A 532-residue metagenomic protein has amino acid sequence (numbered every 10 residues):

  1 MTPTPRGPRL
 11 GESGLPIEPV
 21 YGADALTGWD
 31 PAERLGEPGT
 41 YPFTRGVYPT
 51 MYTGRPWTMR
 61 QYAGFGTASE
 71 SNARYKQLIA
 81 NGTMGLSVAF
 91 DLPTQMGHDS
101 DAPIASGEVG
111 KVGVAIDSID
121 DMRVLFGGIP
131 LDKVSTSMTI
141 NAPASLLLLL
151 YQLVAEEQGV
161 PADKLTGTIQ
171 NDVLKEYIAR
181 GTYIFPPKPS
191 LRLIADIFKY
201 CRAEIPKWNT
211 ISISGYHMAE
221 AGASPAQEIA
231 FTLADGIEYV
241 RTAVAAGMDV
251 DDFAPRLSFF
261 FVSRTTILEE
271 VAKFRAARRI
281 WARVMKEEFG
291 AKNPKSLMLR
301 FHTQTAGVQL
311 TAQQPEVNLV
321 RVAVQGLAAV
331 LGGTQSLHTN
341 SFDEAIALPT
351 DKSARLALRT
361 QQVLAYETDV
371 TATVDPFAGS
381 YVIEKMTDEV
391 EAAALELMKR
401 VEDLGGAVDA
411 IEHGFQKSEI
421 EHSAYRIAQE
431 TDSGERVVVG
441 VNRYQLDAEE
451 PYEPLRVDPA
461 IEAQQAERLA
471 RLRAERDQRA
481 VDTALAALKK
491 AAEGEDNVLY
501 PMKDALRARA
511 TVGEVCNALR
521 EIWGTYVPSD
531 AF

Functional and structural regions predicted by a protein language model:
M1-R264, E269-E270, E288, K295-H302 (+3 more regions): Catalytic alpha/beta active-site cores
T2-G28, E37-F43, L92, T350-D351 (+2 more regions): Flexible, glycine-rich loop/tail regions that form catalytic "lids" or insertion modules at the edges of active sites
R55, D101-I104, L174-E176, S212-G215 (+9 more regions): Short acidic (Asp/Glu) and glycine-rich catalytic loops that position anionic groups and cofactors
M84, G127-L131, E156-P161, A195-K207 (+14 more regions): Generic secondary-structure signature for well-ordered alpha-helical cores
G107-K111, K175-F185, M218-A223, F261-T266 (+7 more regions): Short beta-alpha connecting loops at secondary-structure transitions that line or flank enzyme active sites
D117, S135, I140-P143, A155-E157 (+10 more regions): Phosphate/diphosphate-binding loops
L147, G236, F259-M285, F301-L327 (+6 more regions): Extended, hydrophobic alpha-helical segments in both membrane/secreted and soluble proteins
D249-F253, A291-T305, Q313-F342, P349-V374 (+4 more regions): Flexible glycine/proline-rich, aromatic-decorated loop/lid segments
